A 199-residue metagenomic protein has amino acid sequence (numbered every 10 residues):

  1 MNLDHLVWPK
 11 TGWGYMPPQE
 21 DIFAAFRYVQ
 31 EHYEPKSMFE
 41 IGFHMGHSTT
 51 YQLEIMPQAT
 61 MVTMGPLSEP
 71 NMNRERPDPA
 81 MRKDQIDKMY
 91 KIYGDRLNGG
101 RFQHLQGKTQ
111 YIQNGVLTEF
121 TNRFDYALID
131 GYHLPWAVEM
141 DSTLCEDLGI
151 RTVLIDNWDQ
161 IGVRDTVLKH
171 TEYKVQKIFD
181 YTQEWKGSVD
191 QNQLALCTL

Functional and structural regions predicted by a protein language model:
M1-L128, Y132-L199: A short alpha-helical cap/connector motif
